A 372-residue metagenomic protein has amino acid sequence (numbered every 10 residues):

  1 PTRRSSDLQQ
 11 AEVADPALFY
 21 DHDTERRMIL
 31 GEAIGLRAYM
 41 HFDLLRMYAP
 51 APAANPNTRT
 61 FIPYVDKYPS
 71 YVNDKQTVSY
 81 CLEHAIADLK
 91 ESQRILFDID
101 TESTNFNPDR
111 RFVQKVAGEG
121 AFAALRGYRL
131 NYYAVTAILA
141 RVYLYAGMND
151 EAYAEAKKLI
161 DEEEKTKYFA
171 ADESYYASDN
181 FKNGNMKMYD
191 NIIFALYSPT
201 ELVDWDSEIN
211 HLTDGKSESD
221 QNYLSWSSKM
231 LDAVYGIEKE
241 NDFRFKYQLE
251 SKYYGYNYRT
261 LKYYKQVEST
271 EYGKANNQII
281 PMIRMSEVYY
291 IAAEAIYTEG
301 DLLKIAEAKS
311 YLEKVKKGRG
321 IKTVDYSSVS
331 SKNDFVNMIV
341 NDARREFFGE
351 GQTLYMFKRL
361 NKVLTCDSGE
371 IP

Functional and structural regions predicted by a protein language model:
R3-N210, Y235-P372: Acidic/polar-rich alpha-helix caps and helix-coil junctions
D214-D232: Short, cationic low-complexity segments
